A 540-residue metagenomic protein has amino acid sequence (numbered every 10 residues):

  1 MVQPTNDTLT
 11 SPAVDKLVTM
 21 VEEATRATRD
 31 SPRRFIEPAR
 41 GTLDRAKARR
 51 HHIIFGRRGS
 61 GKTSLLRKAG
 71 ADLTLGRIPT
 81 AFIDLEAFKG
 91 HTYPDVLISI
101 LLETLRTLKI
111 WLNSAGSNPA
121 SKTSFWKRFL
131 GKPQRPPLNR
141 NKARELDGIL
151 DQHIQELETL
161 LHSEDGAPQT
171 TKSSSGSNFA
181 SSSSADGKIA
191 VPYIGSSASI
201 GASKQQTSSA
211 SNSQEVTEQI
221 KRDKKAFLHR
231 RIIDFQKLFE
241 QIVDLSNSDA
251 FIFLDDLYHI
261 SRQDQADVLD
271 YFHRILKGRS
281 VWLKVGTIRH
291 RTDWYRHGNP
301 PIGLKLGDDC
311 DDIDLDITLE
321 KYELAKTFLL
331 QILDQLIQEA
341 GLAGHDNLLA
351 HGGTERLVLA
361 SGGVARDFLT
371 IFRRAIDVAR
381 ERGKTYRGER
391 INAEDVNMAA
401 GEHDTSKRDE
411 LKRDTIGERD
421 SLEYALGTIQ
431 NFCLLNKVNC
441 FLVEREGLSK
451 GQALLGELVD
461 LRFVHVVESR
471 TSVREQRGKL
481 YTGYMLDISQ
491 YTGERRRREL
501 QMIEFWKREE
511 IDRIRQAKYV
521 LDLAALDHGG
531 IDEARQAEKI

Functional and structural regions predicted by a protein language model:
M1-L85: Walker A/P-loop-proximal flanking segment of P-loop NTPase domains
R50-H51, R57-S60, S64-N247, P301 (+2 more regions): P-loop NTPase nucleotide-binding core
A87-G90, R289-D293, T318-K321, A375-I376 (+1 more regions): Conserved nucleotide-binding/hydrolysis micro-motifs of P-loop NTPases
F88-G90, L257-Q263, L448, H465-V466: Short acidic, S/G/P-rich loop/turn micro-motifs used as interaction or catalytic elements
L97-I110, Q331-Q335, G456-F463: Short, hydrophobic/amphipathic alpha-helical patches that form generic packing surfaces within helical domains
E215-F253, L257-T354, V358-A360, S406-K407: The catalytic "switch" region of P-loop NTPases
S361-R373: The conserved phosphate-sensing helix
D367, D377, R387-I540: C-terminal leucine-rich, beta-strand-based interaction scaffolds used for sensing/assembly
